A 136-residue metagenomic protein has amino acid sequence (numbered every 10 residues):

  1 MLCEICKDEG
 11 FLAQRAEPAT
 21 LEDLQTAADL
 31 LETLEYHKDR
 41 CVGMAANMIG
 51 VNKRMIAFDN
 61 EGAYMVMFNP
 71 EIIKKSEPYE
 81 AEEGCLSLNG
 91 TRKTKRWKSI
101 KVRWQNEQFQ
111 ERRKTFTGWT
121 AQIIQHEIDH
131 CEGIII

Functional and structural regions predicted by a protein language model:
M1-I136: Positively charged
